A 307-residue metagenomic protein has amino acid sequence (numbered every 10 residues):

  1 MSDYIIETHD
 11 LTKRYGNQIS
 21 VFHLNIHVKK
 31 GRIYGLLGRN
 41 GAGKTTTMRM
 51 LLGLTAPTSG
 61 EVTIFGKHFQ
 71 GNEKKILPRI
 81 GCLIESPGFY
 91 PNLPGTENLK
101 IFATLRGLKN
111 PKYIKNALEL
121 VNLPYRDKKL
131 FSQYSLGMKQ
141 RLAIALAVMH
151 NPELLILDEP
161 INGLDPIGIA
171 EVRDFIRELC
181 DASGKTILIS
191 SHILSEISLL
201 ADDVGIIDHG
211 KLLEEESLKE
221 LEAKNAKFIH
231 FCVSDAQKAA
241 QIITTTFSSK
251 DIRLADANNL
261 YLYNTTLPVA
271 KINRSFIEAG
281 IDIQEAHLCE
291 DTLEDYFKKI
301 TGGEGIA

Functional and structural regions predicted by a protein language model:
M1-Y4, G302-A307: Short, Lys/Arg-enriched, disordered terminal segments
D3-T8, K13-I189, L194-D208, L212-E214: ABC transporter nucleotide-binding domains
F65, P78, S198, E222 (+3 more regions): Alpha-helix boundary recognition
F69, E73, P111, L218 (+2 more regions): Residues at or immediately preceding the N-termini of alpha-helices
L77, L99-K100, K115, A170 (+5 more regions): Generic structural signal for individual residues within well-ordered alpha-helical segments across diverse proteins
T104-L105, L120, E178, T245 (+2 more regions): Residues within well-ordered alpha-helical secondary structure of globular protein domains
D174-Y263: ABC transporter nucleotide-binding domain
K227-I300, A307: Short, charged/small-residue-rich alpha-helical element at the C-terminal edge of ABC transporter nucleotide-binding
